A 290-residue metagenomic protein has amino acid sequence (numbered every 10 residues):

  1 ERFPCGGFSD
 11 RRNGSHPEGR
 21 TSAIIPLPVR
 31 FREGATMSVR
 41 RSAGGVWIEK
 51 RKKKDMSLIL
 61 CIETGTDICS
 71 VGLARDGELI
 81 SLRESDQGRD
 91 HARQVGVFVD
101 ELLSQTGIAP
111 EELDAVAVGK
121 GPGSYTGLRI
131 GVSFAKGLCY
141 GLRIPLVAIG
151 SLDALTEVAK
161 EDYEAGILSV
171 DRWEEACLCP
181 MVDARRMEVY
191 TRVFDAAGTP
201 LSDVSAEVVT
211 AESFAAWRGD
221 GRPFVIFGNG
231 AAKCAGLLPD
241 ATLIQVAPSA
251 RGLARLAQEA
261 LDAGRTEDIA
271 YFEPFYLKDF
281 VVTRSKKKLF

Functional and structural regions predicted by a protein language model:
R32-E33: Glycine-biased, low-complexity coil/linker segments
W47, R51-P122: N-terminal beta-alpha supersecondary unit
K54-D55, E78, D90, P145-P248 (+3 more regions): Surface "functional belts" at beta-alpha junctions
A117-S151: DPxDG-like acidic metal-binding loop motif
T242-F290: Acyltransferase
